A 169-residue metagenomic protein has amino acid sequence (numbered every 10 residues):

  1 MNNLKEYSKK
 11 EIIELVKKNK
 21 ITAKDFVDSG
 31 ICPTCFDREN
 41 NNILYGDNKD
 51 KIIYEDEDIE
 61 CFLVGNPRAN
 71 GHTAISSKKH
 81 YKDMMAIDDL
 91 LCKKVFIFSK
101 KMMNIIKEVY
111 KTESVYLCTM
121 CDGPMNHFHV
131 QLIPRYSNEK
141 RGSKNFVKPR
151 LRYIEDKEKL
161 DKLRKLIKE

Functional and structural regions predicted by a protein language model:
M1-I31, R135-E169: Conserved His + Asp/Glu catalytic blocks
M1-K79: Active-site microenvironments that recognize anionic phosphate/pyrophosphate groups
N40, N66-A69, Y81-K82, K100-M102 (+2 more regions): Short, charged/polar surface micro-motifs in flexible loops or helix N-caps
Y54-D56, R68-G71, L90, Y110-T112 (+1 more regions): Short connector loops at helix/strand junctions that flank enzyme active sites, especially segments positioning acidic
E60-L63, S114-C118: A short linear hydrophobic-aromatic micro-motif
H72, S77, Y116-K148: Histidine-centered divalent-metal-coordination microenvironment in nucleic-acid enzymes
T73-F96, V147-I154: Short histidine-centered catalytic/ligand-binding loop motif
I87-V109, E158-L166: Long, well-ordered alpha-helical scaffolding segments within enzyme catalytic domains, especially pronounced
